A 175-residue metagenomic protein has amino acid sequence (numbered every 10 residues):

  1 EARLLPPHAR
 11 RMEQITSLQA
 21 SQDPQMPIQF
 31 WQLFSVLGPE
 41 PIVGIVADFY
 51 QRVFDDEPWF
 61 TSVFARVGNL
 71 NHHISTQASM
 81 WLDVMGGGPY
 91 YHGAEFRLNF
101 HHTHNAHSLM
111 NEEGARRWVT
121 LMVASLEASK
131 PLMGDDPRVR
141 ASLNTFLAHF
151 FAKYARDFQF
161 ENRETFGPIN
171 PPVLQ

Functional and structural regions predicted by a protein language model:
E1-Q175: Core of compact, soluble alpha-helical bundle domains
